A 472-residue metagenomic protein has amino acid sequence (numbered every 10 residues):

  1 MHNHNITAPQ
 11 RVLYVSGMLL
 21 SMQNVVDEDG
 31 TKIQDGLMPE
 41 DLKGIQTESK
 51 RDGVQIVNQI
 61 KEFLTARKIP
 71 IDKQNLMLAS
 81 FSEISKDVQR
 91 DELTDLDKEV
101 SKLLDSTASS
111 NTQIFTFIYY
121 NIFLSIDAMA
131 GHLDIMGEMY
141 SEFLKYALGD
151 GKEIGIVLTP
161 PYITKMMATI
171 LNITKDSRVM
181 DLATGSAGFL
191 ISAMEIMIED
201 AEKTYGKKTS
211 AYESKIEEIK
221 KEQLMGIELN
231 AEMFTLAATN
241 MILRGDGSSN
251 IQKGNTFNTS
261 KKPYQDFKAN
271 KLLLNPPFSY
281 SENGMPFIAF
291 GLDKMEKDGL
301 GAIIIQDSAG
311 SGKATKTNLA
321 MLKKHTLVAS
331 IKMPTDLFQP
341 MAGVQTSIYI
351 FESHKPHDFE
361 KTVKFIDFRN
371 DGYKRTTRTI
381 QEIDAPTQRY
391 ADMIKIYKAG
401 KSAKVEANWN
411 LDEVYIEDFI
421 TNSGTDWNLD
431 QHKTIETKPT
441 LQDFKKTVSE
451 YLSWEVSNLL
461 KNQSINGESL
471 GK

Functional and structural regions predicted by a protein language model:
M1-I33: Non-catalytic accessory regions of SAM-dependent methyltransferases
H2-P9, S125, M129, E153 (+2 more regions): Short, charged/polar micro-motifs that form catalytic or ligand-binding hotspots
P9-G17, L133-G137, S141, P161 (+3 more regions): Non-catalytic, well-ordered alpha-helical scaffold segments
V12, T31-Q34, G151-L158: Short coil/turn segments at secondary-structure boundaries
L20, V26-A147: Long recognition/docking surfaces used for binding and targeting
H132, M136, T159-I163, M233 (+2 more regions): Hydrophobic (often cysteine-bearing) scaffold residues that line and stabilize catalytic clefts of nucleotide/cofactor
I154-L274, P286, D293, D298 (+1 more regions): Conserved S-adenosyl-L-methionine
K253, N258-T259, Y264-K472: A conserved structural/catalytic subdomain of Rossmann-like adenosyl-cofactor enzymes
